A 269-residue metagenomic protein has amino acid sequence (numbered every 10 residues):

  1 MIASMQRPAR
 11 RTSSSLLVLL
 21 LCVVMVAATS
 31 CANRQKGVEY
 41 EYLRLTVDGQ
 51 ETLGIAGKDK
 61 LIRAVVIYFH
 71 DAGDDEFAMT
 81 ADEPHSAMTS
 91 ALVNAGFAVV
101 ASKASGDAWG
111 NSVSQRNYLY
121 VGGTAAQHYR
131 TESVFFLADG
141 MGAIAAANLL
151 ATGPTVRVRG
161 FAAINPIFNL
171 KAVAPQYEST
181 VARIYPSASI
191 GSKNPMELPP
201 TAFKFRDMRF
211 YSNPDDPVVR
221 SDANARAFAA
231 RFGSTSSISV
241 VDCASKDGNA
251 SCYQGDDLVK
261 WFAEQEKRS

Functional and structural regions predicted by a protein language model:
A27-S30: C-terminal motif of bacterial Sec signal peptides marking the signal peptidase cleavage site
N33-K60: N-terminal cap/lid segment of alpha/beta-hydrolase-fold proteins
D48-E51, K58-A91: Short, surface-exposed "cap/lid" segments of acyl-processing enzymes
T89-A108: Conserved alpha/beta-hydrolase
A108-Y129: Alpha/beta-hydrolase active-site loop
Q127, S133-S189: Primarily recognizes the serine-hydrolase "nucleophile elbow" in alpha/beta-hydrolase and SGNH/GDSL folds
K171-G233: The feature captures the conserved acid-bearing segment of alpha/beta-hydrolase catalytic domains
R226-A229, G233-S269: C-terminal catalytic histidine-bearing segment of alpha/beta-hydrolase fold enzymes
